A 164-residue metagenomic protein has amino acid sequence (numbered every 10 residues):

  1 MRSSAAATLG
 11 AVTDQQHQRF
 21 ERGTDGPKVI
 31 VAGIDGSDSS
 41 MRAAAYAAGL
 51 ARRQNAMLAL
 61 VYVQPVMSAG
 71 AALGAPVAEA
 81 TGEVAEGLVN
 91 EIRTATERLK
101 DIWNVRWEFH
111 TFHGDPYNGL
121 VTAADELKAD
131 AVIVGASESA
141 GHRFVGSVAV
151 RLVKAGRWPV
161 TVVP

Functional and structural regions predicted by a protein language model:
M1-D25, E97-V132, S139: Structural beta-alpha unit
R2-G23, Y62-N90: Acidic, proline/glycine-rich short linear motifs
R19-P76: Small/aliphatic-rich secondary-structure junction motif
V61, E108-F112, T161: General small-molecule cofactor/ligand-binding pocket signal
Y62, G135-S137, P164: Short secondary-structure boundary segments
A75-E79, E126-K128, V150-R151: Short, hinge-like loop/turn segments at secondary-structure boundaries
A131-A155: Glycine-rich, Arg-bearing micro-motifs that act as flexible, cationic patches
